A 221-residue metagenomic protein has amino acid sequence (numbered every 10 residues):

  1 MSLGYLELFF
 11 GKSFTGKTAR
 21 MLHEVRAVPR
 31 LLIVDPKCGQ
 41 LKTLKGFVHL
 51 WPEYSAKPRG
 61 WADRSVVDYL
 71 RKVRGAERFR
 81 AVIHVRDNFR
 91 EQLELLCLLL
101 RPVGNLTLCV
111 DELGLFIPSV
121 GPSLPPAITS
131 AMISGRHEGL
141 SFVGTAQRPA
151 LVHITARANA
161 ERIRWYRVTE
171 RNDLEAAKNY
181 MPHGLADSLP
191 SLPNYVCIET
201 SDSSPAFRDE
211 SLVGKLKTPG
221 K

Functional and structural regions predicted by a protein language model:
M1-L8, R20, P29, L95-P102 (+1 more regions): Conserved P-loop NTPase motor module
L6-R26, K37-Q40, D87-L185: Conserved P-loop NTPase motor cores
A19, K72-H84, P118-L124, D209: Charged, low-complexity, helix/coiled-coil-prone segments
H23-P102, L106, E112-L113: Switch/coupling segment of Walker-type NTPase motor domains
L31-L32, R171, S188: Secondary-structure transition/capping residues
K45-V48, A156, S211, G220: Solvent-exposed, flexible loop/coil residues
F47-H49, E175-P205: P-loop/Walker A phosphate-binding loop and immediately adjacent motor/lid segment at beta-alpha junctions
